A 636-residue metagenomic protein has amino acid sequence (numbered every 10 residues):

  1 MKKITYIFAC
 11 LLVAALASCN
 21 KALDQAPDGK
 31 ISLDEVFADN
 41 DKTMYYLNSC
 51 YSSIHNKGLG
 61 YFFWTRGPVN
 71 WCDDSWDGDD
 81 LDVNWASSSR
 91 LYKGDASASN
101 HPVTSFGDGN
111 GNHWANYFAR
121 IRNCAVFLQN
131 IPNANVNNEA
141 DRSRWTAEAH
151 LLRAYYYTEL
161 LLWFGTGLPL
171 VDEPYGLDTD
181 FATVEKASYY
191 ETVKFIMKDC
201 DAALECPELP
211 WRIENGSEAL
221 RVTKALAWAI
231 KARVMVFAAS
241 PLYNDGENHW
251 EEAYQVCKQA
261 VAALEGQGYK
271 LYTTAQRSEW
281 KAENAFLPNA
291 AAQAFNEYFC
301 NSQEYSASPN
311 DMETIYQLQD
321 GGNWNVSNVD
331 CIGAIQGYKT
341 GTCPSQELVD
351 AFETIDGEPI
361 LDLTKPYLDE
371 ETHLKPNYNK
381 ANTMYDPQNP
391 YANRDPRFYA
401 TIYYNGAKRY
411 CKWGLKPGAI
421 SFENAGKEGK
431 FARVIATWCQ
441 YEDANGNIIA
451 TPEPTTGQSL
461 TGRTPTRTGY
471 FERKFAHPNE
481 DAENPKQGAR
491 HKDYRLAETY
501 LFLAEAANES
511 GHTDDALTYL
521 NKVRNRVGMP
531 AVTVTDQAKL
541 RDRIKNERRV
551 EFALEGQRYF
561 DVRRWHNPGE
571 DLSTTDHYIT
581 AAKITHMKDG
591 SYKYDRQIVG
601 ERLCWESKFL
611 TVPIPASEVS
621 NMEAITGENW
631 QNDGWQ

Functional and structural regions predicted by a protein language model:
K3-I4, A9, A15-D39, I196 (+4 more regions): Bacterial Sec-dependent N-terminal signal peptides
S18-N20, Y117-R120, F195-M197, W280-L361 (+8 more regions): Long, intrinsically disordered, low-complexity segments
C19-D77, V126, W145, Y190 (+3 more regions): Acidic, glycine-rich segments characteristic of secretory precursors and extracytoplasmic regions
D34, Y61-V83, L209-L226, S240-C343 (+4 more regions): Short, surface-exposed recognition loops and adjoining beta-strand edges that mediate ligand/DNA contacts, enriched
D39-G60, D82-G165, F181-K194, D199-G216 (+3 more regions): Conserved, well-structured interaction surfaces
L161-L168, V234-G246, G511: Short coil/turn linking the two alpha-helices of tandem helical-hairpin repeats
T372-R495, W635: Flexible, polar/acidic helix-loop-strand segments at domain edges
